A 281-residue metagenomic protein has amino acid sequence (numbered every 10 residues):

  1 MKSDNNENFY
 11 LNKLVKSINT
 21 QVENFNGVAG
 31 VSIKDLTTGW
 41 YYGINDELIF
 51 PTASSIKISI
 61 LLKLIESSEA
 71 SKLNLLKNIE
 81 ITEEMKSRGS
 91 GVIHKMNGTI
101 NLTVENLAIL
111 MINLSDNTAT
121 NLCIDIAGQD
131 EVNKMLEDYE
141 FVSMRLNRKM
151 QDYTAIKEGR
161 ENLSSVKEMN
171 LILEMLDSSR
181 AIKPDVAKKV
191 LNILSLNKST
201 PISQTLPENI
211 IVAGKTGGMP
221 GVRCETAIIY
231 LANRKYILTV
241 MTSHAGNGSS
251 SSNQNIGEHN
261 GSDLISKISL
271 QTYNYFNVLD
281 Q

Functional and structural regions predicted by a protein language model:
N5-N24, Y41, I126, L171-T200 (+3 more regions): Structured C-terminal helix/loop/strand segments within mature extracytoplasmic catalytic/sensor domains
N26-I49: Short, conserved catalytic-motif segment at the N-terminal edge
V28, N121-S178: Mid-domain, small-residue-enriched loop/turn segments at the edges of structured enzyme/sensor domains
K34-L36, I112-S115, R148-K149, K215-T216 (+1 more regions): Active-site-proximal beta-strand/loop segments in catalytic clefts of secreted hydrolases
G39, P51-I79, L238: Active-site SXXK
I44-N45, T103-L107, L114-A119, K149-K157 (+1 more regions): Flexible glycine/proline-enriched surface loops and loop-helix/loop-strand junctions
A70-M96: Short, glycine/proline-biased beta-turn/loop segments that scaffold the active-site neighborhood
K86-N121, Q129: Conserved catalytic neighborhood of penicillin-recognizing serine enzymes
